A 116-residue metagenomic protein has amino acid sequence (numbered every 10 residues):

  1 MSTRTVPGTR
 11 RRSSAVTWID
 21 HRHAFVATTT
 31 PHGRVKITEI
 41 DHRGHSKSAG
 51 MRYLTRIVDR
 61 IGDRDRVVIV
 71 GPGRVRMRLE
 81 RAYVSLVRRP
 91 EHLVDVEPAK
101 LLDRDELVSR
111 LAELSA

Functional and structural regions predicted by a protein language model:
M1-A116: Terminal alpha-helical anchor/extension segments at protein ends
